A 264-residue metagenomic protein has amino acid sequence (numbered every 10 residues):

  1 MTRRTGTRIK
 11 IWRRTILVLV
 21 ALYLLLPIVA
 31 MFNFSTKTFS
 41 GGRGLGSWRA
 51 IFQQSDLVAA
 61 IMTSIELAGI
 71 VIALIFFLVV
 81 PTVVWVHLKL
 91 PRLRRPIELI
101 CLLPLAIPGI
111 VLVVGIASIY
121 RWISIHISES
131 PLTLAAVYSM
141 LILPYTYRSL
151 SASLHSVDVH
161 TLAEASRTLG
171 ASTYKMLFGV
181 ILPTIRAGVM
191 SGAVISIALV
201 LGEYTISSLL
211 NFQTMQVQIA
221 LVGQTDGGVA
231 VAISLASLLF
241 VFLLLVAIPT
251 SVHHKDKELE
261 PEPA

Functional and structural regions predicted by a protein language model:
M1-G6, K10, G69-C101, V114 (+3 more regions): Transmembrane-helix boundary motif in ABC transporter permease subunits
M1-I16, A30-N33, S151-A163, R167 (+3 more regions): C-terminal transmembrane helix and the adjacent membrane-cytosol boundary/short C-terminal tail of inner/organellar
R3, L45, L93-R94, I110-S139 (+3 more regions): Membrane-interfacial helix termini and adjacent extracytoplasmic/periplasmic loops of multi-pass transporters
R4-T7, N33-I72, Q224-T225: Periplasmic/extracellular loop-to-transmembrane helix junction in inner-membrane transport proteins
T5, L45-D56, L201-L259, A264: Interhelical loop and adjacent transmembrane-helix boundary motif in polytopic membrane transport permeases
W12-L17, A59-S64, I119-Y145, G188: Loop-to-helix entry region at the N-terminal start of transmembrane alpha-helices in multi-pass membrane transporters
T15-L24, M140, Y147-L150, T173-G202: Transmembrane alpha-helices
L26-N33, F77-T82, T133-A136, M140-L162 (+2 more regions): Membrane-embedded alpha-helices of multi-pass transport/permease systems
